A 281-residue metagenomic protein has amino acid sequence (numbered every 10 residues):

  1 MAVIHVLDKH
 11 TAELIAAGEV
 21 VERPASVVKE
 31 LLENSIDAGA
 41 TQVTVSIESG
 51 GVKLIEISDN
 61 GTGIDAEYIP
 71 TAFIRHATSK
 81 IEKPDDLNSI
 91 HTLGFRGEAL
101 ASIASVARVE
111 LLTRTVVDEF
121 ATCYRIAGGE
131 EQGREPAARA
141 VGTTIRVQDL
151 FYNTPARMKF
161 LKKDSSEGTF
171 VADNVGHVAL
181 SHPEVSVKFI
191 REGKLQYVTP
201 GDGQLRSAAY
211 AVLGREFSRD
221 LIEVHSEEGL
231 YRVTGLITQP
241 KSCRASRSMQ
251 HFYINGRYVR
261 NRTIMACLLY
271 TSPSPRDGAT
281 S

Functional and structural regions predicted by a protein language model:
M1-S272, R276: N-terminal phosphate-binding caps/lids of nucleotide- and nucleic-acid-binding domains
A279-T280: Ala/Thr-enriched low-complexity intrinsically disordered regions
